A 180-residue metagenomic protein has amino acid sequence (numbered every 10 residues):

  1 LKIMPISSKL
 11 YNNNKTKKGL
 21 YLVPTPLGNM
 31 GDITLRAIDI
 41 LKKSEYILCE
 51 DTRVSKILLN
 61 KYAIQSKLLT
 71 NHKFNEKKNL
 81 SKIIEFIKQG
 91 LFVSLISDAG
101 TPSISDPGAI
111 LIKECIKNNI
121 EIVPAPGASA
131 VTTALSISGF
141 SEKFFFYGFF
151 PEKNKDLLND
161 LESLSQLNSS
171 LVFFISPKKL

Functional and structural regions predicted by a protein language model:
P5-F74: Glycine-rich, flexible N-terminal cofactor/catalytic loop recognition
P5-L10, K17-K18, T132-L180: Beta-strand/loop-alpha-helix module characteristic of Rossmann-like adenine-cofactor folds
L27-M30, D98-P102, P177-K179: Short glycine-rich anion-binding loops that position phosphate/pyrophosphate groups of nucleotides and phosphorylated
L41-I47, N119-I122, S170-L171: Short active-site oxyanion
R53-S55, T101, A130, K179: Alpha-helix capping/helix-boundary segments
N71-E76, F150-E152: Conserved helicase motor
N75-I83: Glycine-rich, highly charged phosphate/nucleotide-binding loops
K88-Y147: Short glycine-cluster motifs
